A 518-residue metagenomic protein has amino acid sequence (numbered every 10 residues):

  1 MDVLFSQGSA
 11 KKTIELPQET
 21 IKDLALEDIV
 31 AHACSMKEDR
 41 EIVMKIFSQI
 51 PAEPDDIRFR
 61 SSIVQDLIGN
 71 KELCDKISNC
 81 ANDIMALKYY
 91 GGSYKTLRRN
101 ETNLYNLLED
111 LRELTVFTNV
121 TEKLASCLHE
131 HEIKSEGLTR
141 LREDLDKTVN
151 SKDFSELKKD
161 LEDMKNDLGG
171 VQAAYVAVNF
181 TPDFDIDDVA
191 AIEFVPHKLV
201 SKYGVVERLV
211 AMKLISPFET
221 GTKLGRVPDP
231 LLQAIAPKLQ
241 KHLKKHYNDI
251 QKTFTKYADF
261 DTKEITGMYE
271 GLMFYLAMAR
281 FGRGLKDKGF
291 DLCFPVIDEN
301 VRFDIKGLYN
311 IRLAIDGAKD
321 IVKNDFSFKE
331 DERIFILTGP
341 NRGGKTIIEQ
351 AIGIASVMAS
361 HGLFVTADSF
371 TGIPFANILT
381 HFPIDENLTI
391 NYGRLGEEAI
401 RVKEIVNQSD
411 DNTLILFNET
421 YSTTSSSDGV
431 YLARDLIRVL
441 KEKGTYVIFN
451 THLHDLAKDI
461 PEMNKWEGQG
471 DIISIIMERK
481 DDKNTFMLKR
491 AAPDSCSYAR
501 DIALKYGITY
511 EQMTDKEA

Functional and structural regions predicted by a protein language model:
M1-F184: Conserved amphipathic alpha-helical "coupling/scaffold" segments that transmit conformational changes between domains
E109, F260, E264-G267, R394-E397: Alpha-helical initiation/capping and key positions within long helical/coiled-coil segments
E122, R280, S356-A359: Short glycine/serine- and small hydrophobic-enriched flexible loop segments
A125-S135, K165, Q172, F254 (+4 more regions): Long, hydrophobic, amphipathic alpha-helical segments used as structural scaffolds
G170-L232: Structured, charged N-terminal subsegments at the starts of enzyme catalytic cores and at intra-chain domain/subunit
K223-T255, T262: Extended, charged coiled-coil "arm/hinge" scaffolds of SMC/Rad50-like chromosome-maintenance ATPases and other large
G267-L313: Charged, amphipathic alpha-helical linker segments immediately N-terminal to NTP-binding catalytic cores
E299-A518: ATPase nucleotide-binding head domains, primarily ABC-like/P-loop NTPase cores
